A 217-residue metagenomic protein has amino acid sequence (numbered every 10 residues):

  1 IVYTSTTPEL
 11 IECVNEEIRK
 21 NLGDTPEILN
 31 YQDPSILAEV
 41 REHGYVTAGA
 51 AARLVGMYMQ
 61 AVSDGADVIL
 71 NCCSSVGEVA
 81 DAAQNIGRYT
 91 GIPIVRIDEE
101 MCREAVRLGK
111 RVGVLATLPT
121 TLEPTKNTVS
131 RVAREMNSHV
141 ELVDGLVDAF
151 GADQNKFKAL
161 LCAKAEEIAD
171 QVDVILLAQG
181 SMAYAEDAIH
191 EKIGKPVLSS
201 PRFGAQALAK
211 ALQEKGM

Functional and structural regions predicted by a protein language model:
I1-M217: Non-catalytic structural scaffold of enzyme domains
